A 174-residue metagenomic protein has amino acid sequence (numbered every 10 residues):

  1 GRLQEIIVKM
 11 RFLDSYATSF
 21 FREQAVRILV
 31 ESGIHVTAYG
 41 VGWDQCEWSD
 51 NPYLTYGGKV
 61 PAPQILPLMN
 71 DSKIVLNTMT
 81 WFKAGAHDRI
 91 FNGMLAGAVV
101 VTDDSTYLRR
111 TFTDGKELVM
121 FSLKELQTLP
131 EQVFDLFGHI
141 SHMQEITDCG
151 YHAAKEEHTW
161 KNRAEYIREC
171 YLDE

Functional and structural regions predicted by a protein language model:
G1-E23, I28, S32-Y39: Extended, charge-rich helix/loop segments that form flexible, surface "patches" used to engage negatively charged
Y16, V41-E174: Catalytic binding pocket for nucleotide-activated donors in carbohydrate/polymer assembly enzymes
